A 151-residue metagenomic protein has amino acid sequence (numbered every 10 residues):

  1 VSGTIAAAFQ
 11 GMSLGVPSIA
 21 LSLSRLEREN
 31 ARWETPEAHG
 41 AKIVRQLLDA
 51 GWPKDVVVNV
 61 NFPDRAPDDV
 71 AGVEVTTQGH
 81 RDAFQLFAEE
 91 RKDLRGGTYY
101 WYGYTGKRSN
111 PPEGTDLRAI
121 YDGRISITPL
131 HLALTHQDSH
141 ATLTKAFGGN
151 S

Functional and structural regions predicted by a protein language model:
V1-A6: Charged helix-capping and loop-helix junction motifs
A7-G11: Hydrophobic/aromatic ligand-binding patch that stacks against planar heteroaromatic rings of cofactors or nucleotides
M12-T35: Glycine-rich phosphate/pyrophosphate-binding loops and their adjacent beta-strand/loop elements at enzyme active sites
W33-S151: Electrostatically charged, flexible surface regions
